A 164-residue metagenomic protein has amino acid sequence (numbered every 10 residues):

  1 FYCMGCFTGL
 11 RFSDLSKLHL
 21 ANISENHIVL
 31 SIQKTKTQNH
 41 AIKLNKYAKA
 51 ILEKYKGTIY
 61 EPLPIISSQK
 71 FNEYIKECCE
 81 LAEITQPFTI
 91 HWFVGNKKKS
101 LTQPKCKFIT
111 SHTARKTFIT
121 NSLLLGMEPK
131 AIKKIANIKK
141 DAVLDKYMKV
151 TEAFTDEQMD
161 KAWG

Functional and structural regions predicted by a protein language model:
F1-F12, S16, S67-K70: Basic, Lys/Arg- and aromatic-enriched nucleic-acid-binding interface segment
T8, K17-E53: Conserved tyrosine-mediated DNA breakage-rejoining catalytic core shared by Y-recombinases
T8, T58-E61, K76-K134: Short, basic (Lys/Arg/His-rich) helix/loop patches that form interaction surfaces in the mid-to-C-terminal regions
A21-H27, F108, L124-Y147: Short, polar N-cap/turn motifs at the start of nucleic acid-interacting alpha helices
S31-N39, Y60-S67, K105-T110: Short, contiguous acidic/charged loop-to-helix segments that flank catalytic cores in large enzymes
K34-K36, A136-K161: Catalytic-site neighborhood detector that most strongly recognizes the C-terminal catalytic loop/helix of tyrosine
S67, F71, S111, R115 (+2 more regions): Hydrophobic (often cysteine-bearing) scaffold residues that line and stabilize catalytic clefts of nucleotide/cofactor
